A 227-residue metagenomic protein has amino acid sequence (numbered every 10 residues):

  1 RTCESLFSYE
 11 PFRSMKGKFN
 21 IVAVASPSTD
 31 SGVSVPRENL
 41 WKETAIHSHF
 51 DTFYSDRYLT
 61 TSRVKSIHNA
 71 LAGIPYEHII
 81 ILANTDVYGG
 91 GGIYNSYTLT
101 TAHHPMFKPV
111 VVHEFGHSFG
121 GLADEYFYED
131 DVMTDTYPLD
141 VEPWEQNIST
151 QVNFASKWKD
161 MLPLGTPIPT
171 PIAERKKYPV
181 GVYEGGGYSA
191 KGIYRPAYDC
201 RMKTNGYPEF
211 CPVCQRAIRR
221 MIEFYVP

Functional and structural regions predicted by a protein language model:
R1-N69: Propeptide-to-catalytic entry region of secreted or membrane-anchored zinc metalloproteases
C3, K108-E125: Active-site recognition of the HExxH zinc-binding catalytic motif
M15-N20, I74-I79, Y198: Loop/turn elements at helix/coil->beta-strand transitions in domains of secreted/extracellular proteins
P27-S31, T85-G89, P105-F107, E125-Y126 (+1 more regions): Solvent-exposed loop/turn segments at secondary-structure junctions within structured extracellular/periplasmic domains
S31-V33, Y88-L99, G120, E129: Extracytoplasmic/secreted cell-surface and envelope-processing proteins
D56-S96: Well-ordered beta-sheet/strand-loop patches within structured domains
G90-E114: Short pre-active-site segment immediately N-terminal to the catalytic Zn-binding motif
Y126-P227: Replace "(M1/M4/M9/M12/WLM)" with "(e.g., M1/M4/M8/M9/M12/M26/WLM)" and add "not limited to" to clarify scope
